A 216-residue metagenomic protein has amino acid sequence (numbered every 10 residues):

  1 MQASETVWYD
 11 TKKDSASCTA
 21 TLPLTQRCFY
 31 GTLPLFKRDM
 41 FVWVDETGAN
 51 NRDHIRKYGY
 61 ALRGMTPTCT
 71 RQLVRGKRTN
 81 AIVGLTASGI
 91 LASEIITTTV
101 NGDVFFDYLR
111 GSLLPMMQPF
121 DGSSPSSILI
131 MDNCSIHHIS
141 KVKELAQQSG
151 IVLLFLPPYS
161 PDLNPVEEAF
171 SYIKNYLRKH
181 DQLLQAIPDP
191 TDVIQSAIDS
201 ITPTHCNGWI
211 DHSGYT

Functional and structural regions predicted by a protein language model:
M1-T21, M40-V42, T47-R52: Conserved short alpha-helical interface segments
L24-G111: Extended, low-complexity cationic-aromatic segments
R38-F41, V166-T216: C-terminal anion-handling pockets and recognition modules
W43-V44, S127-M131, F155-P157: Short beta-strand segments
D45-T47, V83, L109, D132 (+4 more regions): Generic structural signal for small/hydrophobic residues in well-ordered secondary structure, especially within
T66-V74, S149-E168: RNase H-like polynucleotidyl transferase catalytic core
F106-S126: Short, basic/hydrophobic alpha-helical segments
S124-H137, N164: Acidic/histidine-rich, metal-coordinating catalytic segments
